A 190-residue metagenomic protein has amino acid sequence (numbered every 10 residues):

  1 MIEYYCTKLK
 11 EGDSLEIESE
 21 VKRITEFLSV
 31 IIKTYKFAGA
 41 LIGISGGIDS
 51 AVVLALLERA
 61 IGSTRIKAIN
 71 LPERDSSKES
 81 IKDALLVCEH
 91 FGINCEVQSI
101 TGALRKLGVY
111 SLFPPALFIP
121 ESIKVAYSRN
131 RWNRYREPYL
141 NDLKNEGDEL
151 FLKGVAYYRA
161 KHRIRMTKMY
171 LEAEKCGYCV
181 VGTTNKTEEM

Functional and structural regions predicted by a protein language model:
M1-T187: ATP-dependent adenylation/nucleotidyltransferase module used to activate substrates
